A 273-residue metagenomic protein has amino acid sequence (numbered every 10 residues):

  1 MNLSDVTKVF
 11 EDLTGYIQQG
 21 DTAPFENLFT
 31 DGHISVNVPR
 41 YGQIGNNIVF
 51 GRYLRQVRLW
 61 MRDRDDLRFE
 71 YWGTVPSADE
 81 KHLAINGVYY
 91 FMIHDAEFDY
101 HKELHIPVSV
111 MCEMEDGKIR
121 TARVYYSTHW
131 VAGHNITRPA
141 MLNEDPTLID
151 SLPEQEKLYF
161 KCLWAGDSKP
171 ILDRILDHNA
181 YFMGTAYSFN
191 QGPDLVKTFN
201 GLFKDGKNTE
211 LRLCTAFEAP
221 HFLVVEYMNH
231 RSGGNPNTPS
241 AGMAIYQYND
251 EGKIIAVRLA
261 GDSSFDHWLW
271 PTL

Functional and structural regions predicted by a protein language model:
M1-N27, D31, A132-P170, R174 (+1 more regions): Short, low-complexity N-terminal intrinsically disordered segments enriched in polar/charged residues
L3, G15, T22-H82, K169-H221: A solvent-exposed, acidic/Ser-Thr-rich amphipathic alpha-helical stretch
D5, V49-R52, L104, S151 (+3 more regions): Soluble or luminal CAZymes and related metallo-dependent hydrolases
V9, T22, Y53, R123 (+2 more regions): Intrinsically disordered, low-complexity regions enriched in Ser/Pro/Gly/Gln/His and often acidic
F10, G42, E97, E144 (+3 more regions): Residue-level detector of alpha-helix boundaries and kinks
E11, I17-Q19, G42, G51-L54 (+8 more regions): Compositionally biased, intrinsically disordered low-complexity regions enriched in proline and serine
R58-I149, K197-L273: A beta-strand edge to alpha-helix "cap/lid" segment located at domain peripheries
